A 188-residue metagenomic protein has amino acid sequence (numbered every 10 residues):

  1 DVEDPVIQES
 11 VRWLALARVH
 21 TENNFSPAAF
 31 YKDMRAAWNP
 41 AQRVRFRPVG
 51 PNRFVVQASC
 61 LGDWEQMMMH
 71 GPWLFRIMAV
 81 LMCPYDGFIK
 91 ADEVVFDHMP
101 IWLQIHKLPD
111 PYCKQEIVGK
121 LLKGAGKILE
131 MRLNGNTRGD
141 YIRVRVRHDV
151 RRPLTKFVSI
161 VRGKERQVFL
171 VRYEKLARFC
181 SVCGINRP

Functional and structural regions predicted by a protein language model:
D1-P188: Glycine- and charge-enriched interaction patches
